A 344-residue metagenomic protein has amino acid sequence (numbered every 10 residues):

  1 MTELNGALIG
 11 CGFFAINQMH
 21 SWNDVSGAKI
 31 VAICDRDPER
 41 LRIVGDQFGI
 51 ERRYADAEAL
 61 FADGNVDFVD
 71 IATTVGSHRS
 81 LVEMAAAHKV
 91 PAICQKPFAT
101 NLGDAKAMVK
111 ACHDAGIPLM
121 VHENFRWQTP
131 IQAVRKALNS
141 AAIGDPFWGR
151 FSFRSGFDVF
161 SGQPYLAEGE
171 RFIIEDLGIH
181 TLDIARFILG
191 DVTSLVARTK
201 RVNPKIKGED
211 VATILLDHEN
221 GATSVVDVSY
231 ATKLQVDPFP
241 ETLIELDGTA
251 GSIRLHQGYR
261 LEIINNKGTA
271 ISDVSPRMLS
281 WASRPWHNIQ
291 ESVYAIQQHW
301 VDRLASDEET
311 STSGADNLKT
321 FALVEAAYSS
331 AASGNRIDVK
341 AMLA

Functional and structural regions predicted by a protein language model:
M1-E3, F68-T73, N265, H299-A344: C-terminal helix-rich "cap/oligomerization" subdomain common to oxidoreductases
M1-F48: N-terminal Rossmann-like dinucleotide-binding module
N17, R284-Q297: Active-site loop of classical SDR/Rossmann-like NAD(P)-dependent oxidoreductases, centered on the catalytic Tyr-X3-Lys
Q18, D37, F48-A111: Beta-loop-alpha module in the N-terminal Rossmann-like domain of NAD(P)-dependent dehydrogenases, especially those
Y54, C94, L119-V121, R150 (+1 more regions): Hydrophobic residues in well-ordered beta-strands that form the structural core
P118, F125-I206, G334: Predominantly a Rossmann-like dinucleotide-binding segment in NAD(P)-dependent oxidoreductases
D183-R260, Q297-L304, A344: Contiguous beta-strand/loop segments that form the cofactor/metal-binding neighborhood of enzyme cores
